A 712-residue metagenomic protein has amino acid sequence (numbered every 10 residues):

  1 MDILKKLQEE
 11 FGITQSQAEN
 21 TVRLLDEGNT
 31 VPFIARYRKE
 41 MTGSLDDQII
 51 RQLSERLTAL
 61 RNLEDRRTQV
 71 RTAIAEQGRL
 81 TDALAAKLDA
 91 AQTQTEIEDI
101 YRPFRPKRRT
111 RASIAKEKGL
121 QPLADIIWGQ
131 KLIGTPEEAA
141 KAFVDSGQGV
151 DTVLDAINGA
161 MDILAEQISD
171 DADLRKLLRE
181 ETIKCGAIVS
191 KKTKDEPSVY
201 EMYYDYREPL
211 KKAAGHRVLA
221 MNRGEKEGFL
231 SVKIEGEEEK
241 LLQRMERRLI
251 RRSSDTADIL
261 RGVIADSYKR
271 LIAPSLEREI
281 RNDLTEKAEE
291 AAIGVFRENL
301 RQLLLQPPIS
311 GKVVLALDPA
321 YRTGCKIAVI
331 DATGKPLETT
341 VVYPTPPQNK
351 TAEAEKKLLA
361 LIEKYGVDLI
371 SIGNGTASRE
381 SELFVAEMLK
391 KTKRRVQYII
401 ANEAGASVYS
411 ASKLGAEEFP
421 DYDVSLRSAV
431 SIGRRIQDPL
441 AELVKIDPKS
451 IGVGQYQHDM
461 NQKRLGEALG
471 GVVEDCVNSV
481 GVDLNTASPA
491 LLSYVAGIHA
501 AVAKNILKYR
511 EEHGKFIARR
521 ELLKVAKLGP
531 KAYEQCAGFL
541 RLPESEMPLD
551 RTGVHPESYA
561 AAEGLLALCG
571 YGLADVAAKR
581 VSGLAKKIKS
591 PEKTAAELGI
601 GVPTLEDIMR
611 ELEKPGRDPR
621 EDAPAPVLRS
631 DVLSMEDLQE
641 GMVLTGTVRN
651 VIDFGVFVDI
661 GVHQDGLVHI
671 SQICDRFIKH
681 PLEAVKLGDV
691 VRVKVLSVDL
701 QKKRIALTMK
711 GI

Functional and structural regions predicted by a protein language model:
G12, P307-P308, E474-K508, S630-V668 (+1 more regions): C-terminal accessory/binding modules appended to enzymatic or scaffolding proteins
R23-D26, P103, I114-E117, A220-G224 (+15 more regions): Replace "in large, NTP-powered and nucleic-acid-processing enzymes" with "in large, NTP-powered factors and other
T30-V31, T42, D46-G147, S479-D622 (+3 more regions): Accessory alpha-helical DNA-binding modules that contact the DNA backbone or grooves
I49-Q52, A59, L63-A316, A320-S410 (+2 more regions): Duplex nucleic acid-engaging cores and interfaces of nucleic-acid transaction enzymes
E96, I399, G405, S410-V480 (+1 more regions): Long, charge-rich intrinsically disordered scaffolds of nucleic-acid metabolism proteins
A139-G147, D151-V153, Y206-R207, L242-I272 (+3 more regions): Low-complexity, acidic/Ser/Thr- and charged residue-rich accessory regions of DNA metabolism proteins
R179-I188, L317-Y321, G375-A377, A401-V408 (+5 more regions): A glycine-rich phosphate-binding loop feature that marks nucleotide/adenosyl-phosphate handling sites
E279-R297, S450-G481, A596-E640: Long, charged amphipathic helices and adjacent flexible linkers at domain junctions
